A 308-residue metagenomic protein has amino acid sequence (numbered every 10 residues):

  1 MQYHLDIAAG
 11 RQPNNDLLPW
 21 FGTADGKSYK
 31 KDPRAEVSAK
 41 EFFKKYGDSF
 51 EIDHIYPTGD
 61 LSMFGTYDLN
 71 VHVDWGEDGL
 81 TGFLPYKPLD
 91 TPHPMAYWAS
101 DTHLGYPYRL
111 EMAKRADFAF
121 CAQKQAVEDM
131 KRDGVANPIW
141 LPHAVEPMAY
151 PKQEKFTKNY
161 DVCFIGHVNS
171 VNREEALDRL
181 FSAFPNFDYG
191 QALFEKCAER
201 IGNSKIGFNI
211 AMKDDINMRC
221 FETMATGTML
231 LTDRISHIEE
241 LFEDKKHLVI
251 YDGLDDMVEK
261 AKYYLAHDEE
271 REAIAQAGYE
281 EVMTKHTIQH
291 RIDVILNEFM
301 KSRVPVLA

Functional and structural regions predicted by a protein language model:
M1-K245, V249-I250, D293, N297 (+1 more regions): Nucleotide-sugar donor-binding catalytic core of glycosyltransferases
A198-E199, K260-Y264: Small beta-barrel nucleic-acid-binding modules, principally OB-folds
K213, H247, K260-A261, E281 (+1 more regions): Short, flexible active-site loop motifs that bind/organize anionic cofactors or intermediates
E239-L241, K260, A273: Extended hydrophobic-aromatic, low-complexity segments
L248-L254, Y263-D268: Conserved acidic donor-binding segment of nucleotide-sugar-dependent glycosyltransferases
A266-F299: A charged, aromatic-enriched C-terminal amphipathic alpha-helix characteristic of glycosyltransferases across folds
